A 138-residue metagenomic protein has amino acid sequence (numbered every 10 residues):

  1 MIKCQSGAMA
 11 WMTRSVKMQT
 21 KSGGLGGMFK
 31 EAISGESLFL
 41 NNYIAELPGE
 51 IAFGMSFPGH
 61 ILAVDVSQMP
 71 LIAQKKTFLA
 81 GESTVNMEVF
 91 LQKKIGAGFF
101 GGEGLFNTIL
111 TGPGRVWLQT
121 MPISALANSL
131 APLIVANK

Functional and structural regions predicted by a protein language model:
M1-K138: Composition-driven recognition of glycine/serine/threonine/acidic- and proline-rich low-complexity segments and repeats
